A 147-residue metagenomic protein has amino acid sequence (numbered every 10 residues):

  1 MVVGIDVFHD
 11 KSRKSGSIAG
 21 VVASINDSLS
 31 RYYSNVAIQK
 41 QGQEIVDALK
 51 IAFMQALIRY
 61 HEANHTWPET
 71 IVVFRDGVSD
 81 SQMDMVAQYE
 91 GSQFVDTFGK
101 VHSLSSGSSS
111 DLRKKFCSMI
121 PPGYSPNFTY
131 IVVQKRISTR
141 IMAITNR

Functional and structural regions predicted by a protein language model:
M1-R147: Long, contiguous domain-sized segments
